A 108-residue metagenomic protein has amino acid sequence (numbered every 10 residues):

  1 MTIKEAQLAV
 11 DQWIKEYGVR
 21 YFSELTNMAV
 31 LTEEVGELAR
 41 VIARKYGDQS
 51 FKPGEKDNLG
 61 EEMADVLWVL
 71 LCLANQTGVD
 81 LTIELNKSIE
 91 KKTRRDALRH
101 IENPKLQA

Functional and structural regions predicted by a protein language model:
M1-M63, L67-A108: Flexible "arm" and connector segments at domain edges
